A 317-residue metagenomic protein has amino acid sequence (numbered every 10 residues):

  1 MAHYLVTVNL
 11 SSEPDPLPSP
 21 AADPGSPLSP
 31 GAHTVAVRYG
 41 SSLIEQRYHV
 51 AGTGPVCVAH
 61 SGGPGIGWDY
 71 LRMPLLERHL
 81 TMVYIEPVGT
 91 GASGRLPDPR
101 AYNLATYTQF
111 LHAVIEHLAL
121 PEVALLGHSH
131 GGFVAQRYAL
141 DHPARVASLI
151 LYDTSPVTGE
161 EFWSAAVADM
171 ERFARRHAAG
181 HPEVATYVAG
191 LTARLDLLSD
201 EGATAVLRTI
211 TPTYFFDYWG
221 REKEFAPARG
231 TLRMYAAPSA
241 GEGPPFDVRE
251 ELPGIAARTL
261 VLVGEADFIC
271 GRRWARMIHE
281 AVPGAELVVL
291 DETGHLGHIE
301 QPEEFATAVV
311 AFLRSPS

Functional and structural regions predicted by a protein language model:
Y39, L43-R95, R100: Conserved HGGG/HGGXW glycine-rich cap/lid loop of the alpha/beta-hydrolase fold
Y84-L126, H130, T307: Active-site loop/oxyanion-hole signature of alpha/beta-hydrolase fold enzymes
P121-A165: Conserved hydrolase catalytic core segment
I150-T192: Flexible "cap/lid" loop of the alpha/beta hydrolase fold
M170, E183-E250, A257: Alpha/beta-hydrolase
I255, V261-V263: Short beta-strand/loop motif that positions the catalytic acidic residue of the alpha/beta-hydrolase fold
A266-C270: Acidic catalytic loop of the alpha/beta-hydrolase fold
A285-S317: Catalytic active-site module of serine/aspartate enzymes centered on a nucleophile-bearing elbow/loop
